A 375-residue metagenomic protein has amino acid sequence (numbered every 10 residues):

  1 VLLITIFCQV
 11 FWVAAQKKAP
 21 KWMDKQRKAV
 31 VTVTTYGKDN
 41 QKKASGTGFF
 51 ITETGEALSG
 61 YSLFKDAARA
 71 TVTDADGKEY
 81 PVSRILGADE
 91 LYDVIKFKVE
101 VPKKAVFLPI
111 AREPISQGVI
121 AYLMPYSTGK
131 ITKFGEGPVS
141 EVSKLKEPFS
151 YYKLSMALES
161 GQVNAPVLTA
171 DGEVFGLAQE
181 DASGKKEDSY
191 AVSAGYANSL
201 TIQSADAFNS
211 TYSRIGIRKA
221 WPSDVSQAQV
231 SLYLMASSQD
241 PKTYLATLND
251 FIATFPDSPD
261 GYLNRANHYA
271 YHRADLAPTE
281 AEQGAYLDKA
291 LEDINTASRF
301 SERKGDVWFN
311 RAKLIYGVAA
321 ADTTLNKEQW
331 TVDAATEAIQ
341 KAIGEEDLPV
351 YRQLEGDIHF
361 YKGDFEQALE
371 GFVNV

Functional and structural regions predicted by a protein language model:
K17-M23, L177-D250: C-terminal cap/linker of serine protease catalytic domains
K17-P20, Y36-T54, G60, E79-P81 (+2 more regions): A conserved glycine-rich beta-strand in the N-terminal activation segment of trypsin-fold
K18-W22, A105-Y151, L158-V163, A178-Y190 (+3 more regions): Flexible, gly/ser-rich surface segments that form the specificity/activation loops bordering the active-site cleft
V30, T34, A57-G60, G118-S127 (+1 more regions): Active-site-proximal beta-strands of protease catalytic cores
T52-M124, G129-K133, P148-Y151: Conserved active-site neighborhood of the chymotrypsin/trypsin-like protease fold
N267, Y271-A274, K313, A320 (+1 more regions): Residue-level recognition of tetratricopeptide repeat
